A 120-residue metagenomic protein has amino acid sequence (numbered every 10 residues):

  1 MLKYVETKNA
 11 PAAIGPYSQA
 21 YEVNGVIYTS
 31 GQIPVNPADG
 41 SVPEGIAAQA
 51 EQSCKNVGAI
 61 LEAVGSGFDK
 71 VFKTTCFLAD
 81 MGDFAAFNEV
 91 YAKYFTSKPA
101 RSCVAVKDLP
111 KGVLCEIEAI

Functional and structural regions predicted by a protein language model:
L2-I120: Short, polar/acidic, helix-capping and beta-turn segments at strand->helix junctions that line the mouths
